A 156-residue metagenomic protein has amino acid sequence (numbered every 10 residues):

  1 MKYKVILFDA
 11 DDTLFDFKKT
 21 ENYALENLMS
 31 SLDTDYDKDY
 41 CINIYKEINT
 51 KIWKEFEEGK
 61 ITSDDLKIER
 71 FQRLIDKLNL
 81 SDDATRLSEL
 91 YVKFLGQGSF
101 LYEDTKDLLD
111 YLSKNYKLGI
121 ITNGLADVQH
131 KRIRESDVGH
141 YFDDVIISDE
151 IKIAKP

Functional and structural regions predicted by a protein language model:
M1-F8, T13-E47, K77, S81: Active-site neighborhood of HAD-like aspartate-dependent phosphohydrolases
M1-I6, K19, H130-P156: Asp-based, Mg2+/Mn2+-dependent phosphohydrolase catalytic module
T13-L14, T20, L125-D127, K152: Short, solvent-exposed loop/turn segments at secondary-structure junctions
E21-M29, Y45-N49, F71, S88-V92 (+1 more regions): Hydrophobic alpha-helical core bundles mediating ligand binding, dimerization, or RNAP-core interactions
E26-S30, Q72, D76, D110-S113 (+3 more regions): Class I S-adenosyl-L-methionine
Y36-Y40, L66, D82-L87, E103 (+1 more regions): Alpha-helix N-cap and coil->helix boundary residues
K51-E89: A metal-dependent, Asp-based hydrolase signature
R86-L87, L95-G98, T105-R134, D144-I151: Substrate-recognition element of Asp-dependent hydrolases with the DxDx(T/V) motif
